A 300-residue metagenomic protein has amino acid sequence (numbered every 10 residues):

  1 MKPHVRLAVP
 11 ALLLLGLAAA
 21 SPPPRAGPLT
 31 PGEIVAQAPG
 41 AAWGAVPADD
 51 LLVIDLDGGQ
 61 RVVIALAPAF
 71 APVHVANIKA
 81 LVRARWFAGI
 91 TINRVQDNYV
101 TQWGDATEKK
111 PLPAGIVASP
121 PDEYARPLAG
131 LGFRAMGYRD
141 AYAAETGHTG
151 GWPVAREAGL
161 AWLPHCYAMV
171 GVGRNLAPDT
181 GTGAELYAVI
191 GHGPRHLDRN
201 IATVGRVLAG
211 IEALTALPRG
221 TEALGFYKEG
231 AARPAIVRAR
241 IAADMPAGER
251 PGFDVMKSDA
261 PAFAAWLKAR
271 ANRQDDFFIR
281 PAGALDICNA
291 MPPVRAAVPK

Functional and structural regions predicted by a protein language model:
M1-V9: Bacterial N-terminal signal peptides that target proteins for export
A8-A18: Bacterial N-terminal signal peptides
S21-K300: Cyclophilin-like peptidyl-prolyl cis-trans isomerases
